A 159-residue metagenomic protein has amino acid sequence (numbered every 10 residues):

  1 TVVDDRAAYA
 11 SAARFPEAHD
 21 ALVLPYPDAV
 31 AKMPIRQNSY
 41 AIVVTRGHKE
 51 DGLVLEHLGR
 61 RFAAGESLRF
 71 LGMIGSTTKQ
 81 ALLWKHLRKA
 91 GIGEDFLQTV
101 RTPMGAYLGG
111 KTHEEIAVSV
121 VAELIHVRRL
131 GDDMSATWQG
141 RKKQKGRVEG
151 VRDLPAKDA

Functional and structural regions predicted by a protein language model:
T1-P16: NAD(P)-binding Rossmann-fold cofactor-contacting core
R6-A10, D28-A29, H48-E50: Short, catalytically relevant binding-site loops at active-site mouths
A13-R14, K49-H57: Cytosolic regulatory regions of ion transport systems
A18-P25: Conserved SAM-binding strand-loop segment of SAM-dependent methyltransferases
H19, S39, V100: Short, conserved active-site loop motifs that form the nucleotide-linked donor/cofactor pocket
Y26-Q37: Short amphipathic alpha-helix with an adjacent loop that forms part of the alpha/beta core around
Y40-A41, T45, L55-H86: ADP-ribose/adenylate-binding Rossmann-like module
S67, I74-A159: Adenosine-phosphate binding glycine-rich loop
